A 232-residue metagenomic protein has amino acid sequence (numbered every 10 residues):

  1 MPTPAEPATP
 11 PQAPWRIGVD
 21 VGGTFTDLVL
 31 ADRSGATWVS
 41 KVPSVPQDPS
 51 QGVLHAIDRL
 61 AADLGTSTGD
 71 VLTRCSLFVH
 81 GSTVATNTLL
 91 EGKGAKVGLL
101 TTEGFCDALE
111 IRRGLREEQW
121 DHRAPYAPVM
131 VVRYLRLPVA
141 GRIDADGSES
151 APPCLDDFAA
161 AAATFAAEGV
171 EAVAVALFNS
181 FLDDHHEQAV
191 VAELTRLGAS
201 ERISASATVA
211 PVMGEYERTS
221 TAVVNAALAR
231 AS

Functional and structural regions predicted by a protein language model:
P2-S232: N-terminally biased helix-coil "hinge/interface" segments that flank
